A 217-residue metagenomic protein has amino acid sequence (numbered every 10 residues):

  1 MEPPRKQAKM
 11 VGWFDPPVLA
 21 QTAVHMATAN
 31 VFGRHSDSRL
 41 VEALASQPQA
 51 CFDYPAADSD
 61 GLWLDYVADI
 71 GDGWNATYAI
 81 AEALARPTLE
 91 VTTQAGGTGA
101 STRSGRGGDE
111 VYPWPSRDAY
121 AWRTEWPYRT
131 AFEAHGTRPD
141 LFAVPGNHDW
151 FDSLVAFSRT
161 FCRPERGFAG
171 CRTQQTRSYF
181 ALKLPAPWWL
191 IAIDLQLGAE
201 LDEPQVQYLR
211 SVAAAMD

Functional and structural regions predicted by a protein language model:
M1-G105, D118-P145, D149-W189: Acidic, histidine-bearing metal-coordination/catalytic regions of metal-dependent phosphoesterases
I70-D72, E110-D118, D194-E203: The substrate-binding groove and active-site-proximal loops of carbohydrate-active enzymes, especially glycoside
E165-F168, T176-Y179, L184-D217: Binuclear metal-dependent hydrolase catalytic cores centered on His/Asp/Glu-rich metal-binding motifs
